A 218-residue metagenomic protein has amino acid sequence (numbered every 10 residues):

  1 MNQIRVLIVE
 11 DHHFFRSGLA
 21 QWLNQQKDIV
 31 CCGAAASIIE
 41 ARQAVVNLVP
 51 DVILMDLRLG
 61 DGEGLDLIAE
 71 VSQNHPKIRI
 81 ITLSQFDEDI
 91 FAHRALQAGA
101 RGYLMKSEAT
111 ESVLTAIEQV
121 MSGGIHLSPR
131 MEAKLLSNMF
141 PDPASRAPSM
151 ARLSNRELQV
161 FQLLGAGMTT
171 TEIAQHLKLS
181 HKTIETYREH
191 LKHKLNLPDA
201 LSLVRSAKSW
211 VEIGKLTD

Functional and structural regions predicted by a protein language model:
A34-V52: Acidic, metal-coordinating helix/loop segments flanking the phosphotransfer/catalytic sites of two-component signaling
S37, E63-D66: Acidic catalytic/metal-coordinating carboxylates
D56, S84: Active-site residues of response regulator receiver
G60: The feature encodes the CheY-like receiver
L65-K77: Short amphipathic alpha-helix used as the core "switch/output" element in two-component signaling
I90-Q97, R101-N155, Q159, L201 (+1 more regions): Short, flexible helix-to-coil linker/hinge segments that flank and couple to helix-turn-helix
R146-K182: Helix-turn-helix DNA-binding segment
E189-D218: Basic, Lys/Arg-enriched C-terminal extension of HTH/homeodomain DNA-binding domains
